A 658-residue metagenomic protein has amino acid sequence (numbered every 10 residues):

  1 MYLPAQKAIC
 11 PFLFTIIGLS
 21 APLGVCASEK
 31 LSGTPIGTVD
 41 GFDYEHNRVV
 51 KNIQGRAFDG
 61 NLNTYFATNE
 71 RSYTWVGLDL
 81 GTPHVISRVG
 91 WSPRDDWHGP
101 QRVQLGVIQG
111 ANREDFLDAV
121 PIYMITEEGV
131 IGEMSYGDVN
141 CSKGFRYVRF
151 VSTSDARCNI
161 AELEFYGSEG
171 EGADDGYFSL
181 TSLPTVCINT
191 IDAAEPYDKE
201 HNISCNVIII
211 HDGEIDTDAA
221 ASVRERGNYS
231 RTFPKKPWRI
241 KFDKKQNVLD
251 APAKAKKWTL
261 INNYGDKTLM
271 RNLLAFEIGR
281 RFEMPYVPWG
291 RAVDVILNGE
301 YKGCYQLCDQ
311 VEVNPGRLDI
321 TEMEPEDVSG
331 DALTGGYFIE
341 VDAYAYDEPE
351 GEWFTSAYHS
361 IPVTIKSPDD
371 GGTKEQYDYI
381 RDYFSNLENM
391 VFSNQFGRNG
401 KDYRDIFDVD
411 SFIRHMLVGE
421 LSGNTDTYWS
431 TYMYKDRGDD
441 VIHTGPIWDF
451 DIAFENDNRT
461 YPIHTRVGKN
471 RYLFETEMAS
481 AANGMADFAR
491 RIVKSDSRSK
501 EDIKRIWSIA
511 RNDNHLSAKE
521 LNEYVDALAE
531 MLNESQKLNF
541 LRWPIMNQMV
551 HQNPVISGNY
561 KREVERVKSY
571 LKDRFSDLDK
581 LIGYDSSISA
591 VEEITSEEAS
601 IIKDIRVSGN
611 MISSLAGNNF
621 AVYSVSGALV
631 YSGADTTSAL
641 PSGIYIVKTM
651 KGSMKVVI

Functional and structural regions predicted by a protein language model:
S28-G81, R94-Q101, E127, E169-A173: Disordered, acidic Ser/Thr/Pro-rich linker "stalks" and the adjacent N-terminal cap of the next globular domain
E70-T74, W97-E169: Trp- and acidic/polar-enriched beta-sheet ligand-binding modules for extracellular glycan and matrix recognition
S72-Y73, G81-G90, G144-F145, A255: Extended extracellular/luminal ectodomain segments enriched in beta-structured repeat modules
H84-W97, F150: A short beta-strand element within beta-rich, extracytoplasmic domains of secreted/secretory-pathway proteins
P196, A219-A220, Y229, F233-P234 (+2 more regions): Middle-to-C-terminal accessory/interaction subdomains
C205-N262: Conserved oxyanion/phosphate-binding beta-strand-loop segments in alpha/beta enzyme cores
K241, Q246-N247, A255, N262-N263 (+3 more regions): Internal "kinase-insert"/substrate-recognition segments embedded within catalytic cores of ATP-dependent enzymes
I594-I658: C-terminal outer-membrane/trafficking sorting elements
